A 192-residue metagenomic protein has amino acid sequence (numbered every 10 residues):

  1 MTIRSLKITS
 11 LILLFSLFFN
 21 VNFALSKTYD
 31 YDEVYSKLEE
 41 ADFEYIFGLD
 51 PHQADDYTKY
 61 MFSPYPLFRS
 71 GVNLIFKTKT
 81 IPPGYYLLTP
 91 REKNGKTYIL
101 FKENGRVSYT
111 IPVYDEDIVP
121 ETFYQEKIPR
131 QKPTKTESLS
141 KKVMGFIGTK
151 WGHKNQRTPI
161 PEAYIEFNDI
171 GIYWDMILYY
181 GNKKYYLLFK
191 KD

Functional and structural regions predicted by a protein language model:
M1-S10: Bacterial N-terminal signal peptides that target proteins for export
T9-N20: Bacterial N-terminal signal peptides
V21-S26: Sec/Tat signal peptide C-region and signal peptidase I cleavage site
T28-P82, T89-D192: Extended, well-structured beta-strand/loop surface patches that form recognition or cofactor-anchoring regions within
